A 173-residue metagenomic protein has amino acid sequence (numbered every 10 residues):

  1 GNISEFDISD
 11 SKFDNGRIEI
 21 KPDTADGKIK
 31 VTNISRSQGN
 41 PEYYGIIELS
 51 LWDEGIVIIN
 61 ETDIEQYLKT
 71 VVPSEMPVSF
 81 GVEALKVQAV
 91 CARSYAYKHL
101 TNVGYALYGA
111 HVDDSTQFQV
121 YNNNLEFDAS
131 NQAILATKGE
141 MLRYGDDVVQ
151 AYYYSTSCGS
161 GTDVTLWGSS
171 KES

Functional and structural regions predicted by a protein language model:
G1-S173: Conserved, single-site charged/polar hotspot
